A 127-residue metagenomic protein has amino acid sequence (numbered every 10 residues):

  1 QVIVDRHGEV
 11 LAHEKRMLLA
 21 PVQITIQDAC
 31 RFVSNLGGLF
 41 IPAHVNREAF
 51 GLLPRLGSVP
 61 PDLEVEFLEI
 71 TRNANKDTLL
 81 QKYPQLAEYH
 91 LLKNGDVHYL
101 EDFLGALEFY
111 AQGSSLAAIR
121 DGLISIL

Functional and structural regions predicted by a protein language model:
Q1-D5, D28, I126: Alpha-helix N-cap/helix-start capping residues at coil-to-helix junctions, especially the first residue of tandem
Q1-K15, S58: Active-site gating loops and adjacent loop-to-helix segments of metal-dependent hydrolytic enzymes
M17-L18, R31, L36-L39, N46-L127: Charged catalytic cores and adjacent phosphate/nucleic-acid-binding surfaces used for phosphate/nucleic-acid chemistry
V22-I26: Non-catalytic interface/targeting segments
